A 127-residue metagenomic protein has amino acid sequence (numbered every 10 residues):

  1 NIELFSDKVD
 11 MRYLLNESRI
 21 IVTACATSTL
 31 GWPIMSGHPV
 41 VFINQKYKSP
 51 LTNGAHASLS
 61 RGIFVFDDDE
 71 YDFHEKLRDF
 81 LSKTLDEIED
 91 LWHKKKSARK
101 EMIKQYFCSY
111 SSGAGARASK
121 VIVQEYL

Functional and structural regions predicted by a protein language model:
N1, I20, C25-Y110: Catalytic binding pocket for nucleotide-activated donors in carbohydrate/polymer assembly enzymes
N1-D7: Nucleotide-activated donor-binding/catalytic signature segment of Leloir-type glycosyltransferases, i.e., the conserved
K8-S18, M35: Short acidic alpha-helix that forms the nucleotide-activated donor recognition element in Leloir-type transferases
V9-D10, C25, G113: Short beta->alpha linker loops
E17, A24, V121-E125: Exposed, low-structure sequence patches enriched in small/polar residues
F107-L127: C-terminal alpha-helical cap of glycosyltransferases
